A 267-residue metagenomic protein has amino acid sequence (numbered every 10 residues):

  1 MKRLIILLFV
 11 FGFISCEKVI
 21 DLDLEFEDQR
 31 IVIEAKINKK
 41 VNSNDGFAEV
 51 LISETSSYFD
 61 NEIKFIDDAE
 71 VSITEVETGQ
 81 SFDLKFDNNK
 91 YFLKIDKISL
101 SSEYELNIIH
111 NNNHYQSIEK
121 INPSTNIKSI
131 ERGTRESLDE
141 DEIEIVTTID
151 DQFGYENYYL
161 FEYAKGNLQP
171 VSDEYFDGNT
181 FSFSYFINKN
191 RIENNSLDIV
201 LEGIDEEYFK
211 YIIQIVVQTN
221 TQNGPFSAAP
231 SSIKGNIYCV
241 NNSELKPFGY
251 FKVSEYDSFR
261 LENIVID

Functional and structural regions predicted by a protein language model:
M1-E25: Bacterial Sec-dependent N-terminal signal peptides
E17-D267: A sequence/structural signal for flexible, mid-protein segments enriched in small/helix-disrupting residues
